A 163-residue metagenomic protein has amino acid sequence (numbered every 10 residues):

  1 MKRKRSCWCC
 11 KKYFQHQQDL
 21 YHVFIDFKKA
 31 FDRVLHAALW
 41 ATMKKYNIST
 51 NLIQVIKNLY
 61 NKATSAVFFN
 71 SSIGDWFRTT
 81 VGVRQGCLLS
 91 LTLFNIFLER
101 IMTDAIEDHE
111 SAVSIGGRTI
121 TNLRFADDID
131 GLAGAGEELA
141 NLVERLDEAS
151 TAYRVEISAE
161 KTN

Functional and structural regions predicted by a protein language model:
M1-N163: Nucleotidyl polymerases of mobile genetic elements and RNA viruses
